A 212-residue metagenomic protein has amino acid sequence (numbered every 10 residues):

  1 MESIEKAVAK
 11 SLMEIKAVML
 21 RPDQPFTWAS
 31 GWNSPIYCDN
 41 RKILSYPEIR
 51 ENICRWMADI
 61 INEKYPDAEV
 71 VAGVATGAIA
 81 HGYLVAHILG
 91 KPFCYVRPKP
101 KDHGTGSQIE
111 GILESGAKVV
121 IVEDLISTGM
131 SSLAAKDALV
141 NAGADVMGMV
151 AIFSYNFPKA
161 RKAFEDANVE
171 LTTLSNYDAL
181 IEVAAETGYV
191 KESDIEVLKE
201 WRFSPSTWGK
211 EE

Functional and structural regions predicted by a protein language model:
M1-V122, M130-E212: PRPP-associated nucleotide enzymes
S127: Short active-site segment of divalent metal-dependent hydrolases/proteases that encodes the spacing between
